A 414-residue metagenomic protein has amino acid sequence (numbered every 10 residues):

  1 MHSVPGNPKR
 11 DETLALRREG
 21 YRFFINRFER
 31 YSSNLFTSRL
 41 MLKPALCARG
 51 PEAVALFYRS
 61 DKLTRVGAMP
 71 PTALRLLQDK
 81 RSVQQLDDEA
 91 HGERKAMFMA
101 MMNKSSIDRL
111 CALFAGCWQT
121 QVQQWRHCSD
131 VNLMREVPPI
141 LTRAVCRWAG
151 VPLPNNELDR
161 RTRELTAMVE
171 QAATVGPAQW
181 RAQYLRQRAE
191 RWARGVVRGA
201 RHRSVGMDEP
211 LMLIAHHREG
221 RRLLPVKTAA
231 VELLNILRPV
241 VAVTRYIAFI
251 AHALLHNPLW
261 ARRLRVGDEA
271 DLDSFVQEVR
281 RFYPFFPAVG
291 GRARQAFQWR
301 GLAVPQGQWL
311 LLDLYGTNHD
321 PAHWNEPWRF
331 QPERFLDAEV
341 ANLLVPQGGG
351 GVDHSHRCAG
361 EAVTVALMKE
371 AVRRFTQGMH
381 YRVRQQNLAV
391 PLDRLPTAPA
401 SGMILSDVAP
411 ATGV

Functional and structural regions predicted by a protein language model:
M1-R18, F24-A48, E52-A55, R59-V414: Cytochrome P450
